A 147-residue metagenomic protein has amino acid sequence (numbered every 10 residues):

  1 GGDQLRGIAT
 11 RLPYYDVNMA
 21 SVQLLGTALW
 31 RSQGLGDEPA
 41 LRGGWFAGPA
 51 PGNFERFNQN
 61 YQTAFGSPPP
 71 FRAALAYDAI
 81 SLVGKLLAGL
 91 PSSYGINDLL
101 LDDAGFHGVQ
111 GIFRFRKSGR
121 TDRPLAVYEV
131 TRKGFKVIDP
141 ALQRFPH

Functional and structural regions predicted by a protein language model:
G1-H147: Extracytosolic ligand-binding ectodomains
